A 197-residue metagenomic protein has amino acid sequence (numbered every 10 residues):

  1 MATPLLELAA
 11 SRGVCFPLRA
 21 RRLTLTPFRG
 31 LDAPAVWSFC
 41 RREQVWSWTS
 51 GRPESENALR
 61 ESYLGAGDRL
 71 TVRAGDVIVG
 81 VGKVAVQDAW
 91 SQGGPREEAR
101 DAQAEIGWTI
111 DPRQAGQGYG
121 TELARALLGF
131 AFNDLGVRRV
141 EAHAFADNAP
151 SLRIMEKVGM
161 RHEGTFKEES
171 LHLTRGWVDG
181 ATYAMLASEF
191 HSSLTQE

Functional and structural regions predicted by a protein language model:
M1-Q44, R69, R73-E197: Acyl-donor (CoA/ACP) binding surface of acyl/acetyltransferases
R52-A74: Active-site rim helix/loop that mediates acceptor-substrate recognition in acyltransferases
